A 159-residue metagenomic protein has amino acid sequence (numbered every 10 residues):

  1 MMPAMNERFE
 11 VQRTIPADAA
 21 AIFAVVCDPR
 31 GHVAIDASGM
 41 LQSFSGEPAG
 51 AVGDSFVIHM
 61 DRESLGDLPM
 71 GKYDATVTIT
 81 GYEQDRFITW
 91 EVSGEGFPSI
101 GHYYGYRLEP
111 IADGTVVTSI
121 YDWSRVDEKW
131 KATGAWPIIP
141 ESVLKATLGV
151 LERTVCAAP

Functional and structural regions predicted by a protein language model:
M1-V52: Hydrophobic ligand-binding cavity/cleft-lining segments
P3-N6, S99-Y106: Soluble, non-transmembrane catalytic domains of enzymes that act on hydrophobic metabolites at membranes
V11-R13, D74-G81, V92, H102-P110: Hydrophobic/aromatic beta-strand elements that line small-molecule binding cavities or substrate pockets in beta-rich
D18, Q84-D85, I111-G114: Short strand-connecting beta-turns/loops that link adjacent beta-strands
F44-S93, G149-P159: Glycine-rich portal/gate segments that line the openings of hydrophobic small-molecule binding cavities
L68-M70, S99-Y103, D127-G134: A short, polar/proline- and glycine-enriched secondary-structure boundary/capping micro-motif
E91-I100, I120-D127: Short, solvent-exposed aromatic-acidic interface loops
V116, D122-P159: A conserved amphipathic terminal alpha-helix motif
